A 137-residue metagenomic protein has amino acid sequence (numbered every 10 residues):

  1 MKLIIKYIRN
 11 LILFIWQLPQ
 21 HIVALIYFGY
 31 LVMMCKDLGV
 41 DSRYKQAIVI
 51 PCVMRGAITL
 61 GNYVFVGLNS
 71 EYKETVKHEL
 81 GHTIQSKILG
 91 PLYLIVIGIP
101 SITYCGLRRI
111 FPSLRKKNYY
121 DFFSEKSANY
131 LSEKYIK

Functional and structural regions predicted by a protein language model:
K2-K36, V40, Q46, C52-R55 (+1 more regions): Metalloprotease/metallohydrolase-associated module, dominated by Zn2+-dependent proteases
K6-Y7, E71-Y72, I88-L92: Membrane-helix interface segments
M54-K77, K87: Short pre-active-site segment immediately N-terminal to the catalytic Zn-binding motif
H78-E79, E125: Acidic active-site catalytic centers that drive phospho-/nucleotidyl reactions and related ester hydrolyses
L80-G98: Catalytic Zn2+-binding segment of zinc metalloproteases
